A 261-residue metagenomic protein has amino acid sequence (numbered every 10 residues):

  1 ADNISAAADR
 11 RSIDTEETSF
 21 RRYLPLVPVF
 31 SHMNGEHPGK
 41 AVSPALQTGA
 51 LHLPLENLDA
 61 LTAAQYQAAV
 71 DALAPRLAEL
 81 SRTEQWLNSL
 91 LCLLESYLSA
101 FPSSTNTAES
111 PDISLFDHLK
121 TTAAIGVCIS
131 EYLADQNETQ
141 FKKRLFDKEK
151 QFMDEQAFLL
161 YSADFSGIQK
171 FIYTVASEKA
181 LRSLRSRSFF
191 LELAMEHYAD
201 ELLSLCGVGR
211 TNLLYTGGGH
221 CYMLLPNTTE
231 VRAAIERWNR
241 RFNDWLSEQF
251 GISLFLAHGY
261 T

Functional and structural regions predicted by a protein language model:
A1-T261: Regulatory and interdomain segments flanking nucleotide-handling catalytic cores in signaling/defense enzymes
